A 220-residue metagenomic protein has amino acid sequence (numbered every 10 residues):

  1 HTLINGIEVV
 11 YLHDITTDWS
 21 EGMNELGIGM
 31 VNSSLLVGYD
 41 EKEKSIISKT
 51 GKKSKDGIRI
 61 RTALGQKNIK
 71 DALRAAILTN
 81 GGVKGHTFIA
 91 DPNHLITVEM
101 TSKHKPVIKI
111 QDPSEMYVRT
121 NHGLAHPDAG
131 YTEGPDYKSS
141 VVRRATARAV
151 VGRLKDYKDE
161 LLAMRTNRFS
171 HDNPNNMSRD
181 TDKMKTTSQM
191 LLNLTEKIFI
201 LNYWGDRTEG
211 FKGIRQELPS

Functional and structural regions predicted by a protein language model:
H1-D71, A75, G82-H86, A90-S220: C-terminal, well-structured catalytic/ligand-binding subdomain of enzymes
